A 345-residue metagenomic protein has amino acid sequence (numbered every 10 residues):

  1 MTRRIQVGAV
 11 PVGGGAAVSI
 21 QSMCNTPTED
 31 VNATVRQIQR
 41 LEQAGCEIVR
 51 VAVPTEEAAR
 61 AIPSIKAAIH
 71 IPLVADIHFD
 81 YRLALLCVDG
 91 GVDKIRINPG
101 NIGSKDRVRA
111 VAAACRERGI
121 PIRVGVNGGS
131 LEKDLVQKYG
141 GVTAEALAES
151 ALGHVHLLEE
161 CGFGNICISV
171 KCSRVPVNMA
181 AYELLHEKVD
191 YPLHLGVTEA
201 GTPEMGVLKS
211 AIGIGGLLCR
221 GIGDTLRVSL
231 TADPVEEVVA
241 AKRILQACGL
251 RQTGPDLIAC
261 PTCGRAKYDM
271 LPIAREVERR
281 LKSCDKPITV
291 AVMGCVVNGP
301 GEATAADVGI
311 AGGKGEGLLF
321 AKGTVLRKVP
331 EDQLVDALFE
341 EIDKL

Functional and structural regions predicted by a protein language model:
M1-S22, R116, R279: N-terminal amphipathic alpha-helix/helix-capping segment at the start of soluble metabolic enzymes
G15-A33, A52-P54, I71-F79, L135-A148 (+1 more regions): Active-site mouth loops of central-metabolism enzymes
V18-C24, V49-V51, L73-I77, I95-I97 (+6 more regions): Hydrophobic faces of well-ordered beta-strands that scaffold small-molecule active sites in alpha/beta enzyme cores
N25, D30-V31, E42-I65, R96-S104 (+1 more regions): Glycine-rich, proline-tolerant flexible connector loops at the mouths of alpha/beta enzymes
T55-I77, A110-I122, Y182-L193, V277-L281: Alpha-helix-loop-beta-strand connector modules within alpha/beta enzyme cores
A68-I71, V88-I95, R116-G119, H186-P192 (+3 more regions): Glycine-enriched alpha-helix->loop->beta-strand junction motifs that scaffold or abut catalytic
R82-R123: Hydrophobic or amphipathic alpha-helical targeting/insertion segments
N127-S130, L135-K282: Catalytic alpha/beta core domains of metabolic enzymes, predominantly
